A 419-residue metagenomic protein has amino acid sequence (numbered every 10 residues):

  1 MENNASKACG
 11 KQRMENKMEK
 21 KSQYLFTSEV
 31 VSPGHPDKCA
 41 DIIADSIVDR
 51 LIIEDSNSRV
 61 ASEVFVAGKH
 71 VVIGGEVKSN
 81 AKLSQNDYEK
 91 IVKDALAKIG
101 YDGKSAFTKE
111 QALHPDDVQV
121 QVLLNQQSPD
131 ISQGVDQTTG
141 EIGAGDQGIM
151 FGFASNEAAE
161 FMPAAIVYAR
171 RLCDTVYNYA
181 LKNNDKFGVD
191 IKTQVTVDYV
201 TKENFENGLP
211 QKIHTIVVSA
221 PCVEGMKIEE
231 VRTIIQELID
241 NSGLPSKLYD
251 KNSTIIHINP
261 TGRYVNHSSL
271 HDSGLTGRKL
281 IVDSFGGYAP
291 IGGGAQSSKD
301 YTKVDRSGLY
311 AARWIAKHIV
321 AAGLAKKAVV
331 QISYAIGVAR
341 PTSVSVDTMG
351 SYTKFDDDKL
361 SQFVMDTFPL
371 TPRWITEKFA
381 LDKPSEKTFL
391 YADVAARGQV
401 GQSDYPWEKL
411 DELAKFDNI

Functional and structural regions predicted by a protein language model:
N16-A61, I419: N-terminal, positively charged regions that mediate nucleic acid binding
T27-V30, K90, A95-H267, A396 (+1 more regions): Glycine-rich, mobile lid/loop segments that gate access to catalytic sites or pores
P33-I53, A154-D174, D300-G323: Alpha-helical support elements that line or immediately flank enzyme active sites and cofactor-binding pockets
V60-S62, I191-V197, T254-I258, L324-A335: A short glycine-rich, hydrophobically flanked beta-strand micro-motif that places a catalytic Asp/Glu for divalent metal
A61-N80, I336-R340: Short, charge-patterned binding micro-sites
G225-V320: Glycine-rich anion/phosphate-binding loop at the beta-strand->alpha-helix junction
K327, Q331-I419: Internal helix-turn-beta structural module
